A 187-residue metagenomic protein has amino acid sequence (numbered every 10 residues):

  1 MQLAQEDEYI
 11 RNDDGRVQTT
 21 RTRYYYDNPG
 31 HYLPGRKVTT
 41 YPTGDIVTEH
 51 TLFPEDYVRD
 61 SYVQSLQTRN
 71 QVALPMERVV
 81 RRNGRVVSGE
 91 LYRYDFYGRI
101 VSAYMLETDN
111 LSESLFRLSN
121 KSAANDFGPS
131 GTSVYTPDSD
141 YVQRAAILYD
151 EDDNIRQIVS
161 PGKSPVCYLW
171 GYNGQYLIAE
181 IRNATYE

Functional and structural regions predicted by a protein language model:
M1-E187: Non-catalytic interaction/targeting regions
